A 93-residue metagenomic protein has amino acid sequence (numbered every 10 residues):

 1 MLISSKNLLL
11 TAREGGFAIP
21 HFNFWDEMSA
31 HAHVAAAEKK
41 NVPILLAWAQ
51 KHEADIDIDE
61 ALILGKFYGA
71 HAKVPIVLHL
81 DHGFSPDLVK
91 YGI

Functional and structural regions predicted by a protein language model:
M1-P20: N-terminal amphipathic alpha-helix/helix-capping segment at the start of soluble metabolic enzymes
I3, F24-M28, I56, E60: Conserved active-site and cofactor/substrate-binding residues in soluble primary-metabolism enzymes
N7, H52-I93: N-terminal active-site wall of soluble small-molecule enzyme domains
A12, H33, A37, Y91-G92: Generic structural signal for hydrophobic
A18-N23, I44-W48, I76-H82: Hydrophobic faces of well-ordered beta-strands that scaffold small-molecule active sites in alpha/beta enzyme cores
H21-A35: N-terminal glycine-rich phosphate/pyrophosphate-binding loops that anchor nucleotide-derived ligands and cofactors
A35-K40, L62: Short, solvent-exposed amphipathic alpha-helical segments in soluble enzyme and RNA/protein-processing domains
E38, V42-E53: Short, well-structured secondary-structure segments
